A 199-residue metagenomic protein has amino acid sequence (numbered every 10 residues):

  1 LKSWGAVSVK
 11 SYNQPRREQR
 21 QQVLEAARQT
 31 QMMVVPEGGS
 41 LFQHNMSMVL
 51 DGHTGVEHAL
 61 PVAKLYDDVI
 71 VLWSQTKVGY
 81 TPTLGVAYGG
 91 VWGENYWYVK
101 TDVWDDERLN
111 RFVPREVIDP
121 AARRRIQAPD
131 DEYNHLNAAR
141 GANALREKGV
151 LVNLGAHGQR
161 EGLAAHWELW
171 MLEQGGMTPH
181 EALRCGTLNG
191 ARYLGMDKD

Functional and structural regions predicted by a protein language model:
L1-P15, P61-G175: Active-site neighborhoods of metal-dependent hydrolases
A6-D51, V62, G85-A87, L136: Divalent metal-binding pocket/active-site signature
E18-Q22, A26, S47, D51 (+6 more regions): Extracytoplasmic/secreted proteins, especially bacterial periplasmic and envelope-associated proteins
A27, V56, Y80, A182 (+1 more regions): Conserved, mostly hydrophobic/aromatic
V34, N189-G190: Extended, hydrophobic alpha-helical segments in both membrane/secreted and soluble proteins
L50-E57, A121-P129, N189: Short, basic, glycine/proline-bearing loop/turn elements
L163, G176-R184, A191-D199: Acidic, glycine-enriched loop/beta-strand segments at the rims of small-molecule binding/catalytic pockets
